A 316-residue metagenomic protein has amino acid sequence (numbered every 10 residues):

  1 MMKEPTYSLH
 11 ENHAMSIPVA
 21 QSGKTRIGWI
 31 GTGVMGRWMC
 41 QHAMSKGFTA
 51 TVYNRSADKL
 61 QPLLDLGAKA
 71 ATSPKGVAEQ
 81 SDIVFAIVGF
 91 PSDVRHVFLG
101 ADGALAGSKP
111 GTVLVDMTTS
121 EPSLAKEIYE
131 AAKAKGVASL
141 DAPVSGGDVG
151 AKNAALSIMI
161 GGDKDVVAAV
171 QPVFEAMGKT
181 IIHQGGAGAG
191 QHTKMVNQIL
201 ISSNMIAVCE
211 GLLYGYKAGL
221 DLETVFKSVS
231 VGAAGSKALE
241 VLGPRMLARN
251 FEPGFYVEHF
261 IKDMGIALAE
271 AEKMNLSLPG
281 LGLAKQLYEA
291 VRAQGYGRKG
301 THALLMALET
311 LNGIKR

Functional and structural regions predicted by a protein language model:
K3, Y7-A86, T112, M117-T118 (+1 more regions): NAD(P)+-binding Rossmann beta1-loop-alpha1 motif at the extreme N-terminus of oxidoreductases
H13-P18, E289, A293-R316: NAD(P)-dependent dehydrogenase/reductase Rossmann-like domain
A50, A70, S139-L140, I181 (+2 more regions): Hydrophobic beta-strand scaffold residues
P74-A86, F90-V137: Rossmann-fold NAD(P) dinucleotide-binding segment
T119-S202: Rossmann-fold dinucleotide-binding core
A154, I158-G161, E175, I182 (+4 more regions): Active-site-proximal catalytic alpha-helix in oxidoreductases
A187, Q191, G235-H302: Interdomain hinge/lid region at the active-site interface of Rossmann-like NAD(P)-dependent oxidoreductases
